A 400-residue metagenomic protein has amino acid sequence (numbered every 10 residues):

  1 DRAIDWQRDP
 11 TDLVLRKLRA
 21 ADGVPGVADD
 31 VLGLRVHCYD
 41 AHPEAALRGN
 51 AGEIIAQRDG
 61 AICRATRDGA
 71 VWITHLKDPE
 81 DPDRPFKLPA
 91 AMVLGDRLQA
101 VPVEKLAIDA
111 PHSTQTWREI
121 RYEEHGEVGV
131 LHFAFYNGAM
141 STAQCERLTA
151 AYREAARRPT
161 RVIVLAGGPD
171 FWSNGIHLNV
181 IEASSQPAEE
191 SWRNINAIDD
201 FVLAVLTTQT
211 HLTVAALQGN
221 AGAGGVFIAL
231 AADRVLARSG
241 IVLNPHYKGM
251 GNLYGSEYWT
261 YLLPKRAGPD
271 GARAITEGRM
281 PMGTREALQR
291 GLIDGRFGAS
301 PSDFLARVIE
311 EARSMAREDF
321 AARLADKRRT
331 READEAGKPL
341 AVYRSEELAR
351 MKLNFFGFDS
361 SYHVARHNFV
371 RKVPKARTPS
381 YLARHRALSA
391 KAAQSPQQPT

Functional and structural regions predicted by a protein language model:
R2-Q115: An anion-binding loop in the catalytic cleft
P85-A166: Conserved CoA-thioester-binding segment of acyl-CoA-metabolizing enzymes
G126-L131, C145-P187, D200-V214, R238-V242 (+1 more regions): A structural preference for short, pocket-lining loop segments at secondary-structure junctions
D170-S173, G222, K375: Short, active-site-adjacent cap segments at secondary-structure transitions
R193-N196, D200-A204, A215, V226-F227 (+1 more regions): Phosphate/pyrophosphate-binding betaalpha-module
T207-T210, A216-A223, A231-V242, H246-A322: Crotonase-fold acyl-CoA enzyme core
I293-Y362: C-terminal long alpha-helix characteristic of the crotonase
G337-T400: C-terminal extensions of enzymes
